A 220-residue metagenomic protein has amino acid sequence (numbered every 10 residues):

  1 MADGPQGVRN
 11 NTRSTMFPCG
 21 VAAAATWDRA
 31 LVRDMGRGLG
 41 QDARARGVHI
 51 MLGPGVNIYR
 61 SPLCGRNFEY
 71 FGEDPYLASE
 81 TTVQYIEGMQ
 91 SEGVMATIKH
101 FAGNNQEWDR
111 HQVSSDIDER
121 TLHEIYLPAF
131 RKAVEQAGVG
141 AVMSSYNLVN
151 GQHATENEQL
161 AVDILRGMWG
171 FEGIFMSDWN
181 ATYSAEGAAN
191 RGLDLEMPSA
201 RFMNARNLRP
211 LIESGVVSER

Functional and structural regions predicted by a protein language model:
M1-R220: Glycoside hydrolase catalytic-domain context in secreted enzymes
